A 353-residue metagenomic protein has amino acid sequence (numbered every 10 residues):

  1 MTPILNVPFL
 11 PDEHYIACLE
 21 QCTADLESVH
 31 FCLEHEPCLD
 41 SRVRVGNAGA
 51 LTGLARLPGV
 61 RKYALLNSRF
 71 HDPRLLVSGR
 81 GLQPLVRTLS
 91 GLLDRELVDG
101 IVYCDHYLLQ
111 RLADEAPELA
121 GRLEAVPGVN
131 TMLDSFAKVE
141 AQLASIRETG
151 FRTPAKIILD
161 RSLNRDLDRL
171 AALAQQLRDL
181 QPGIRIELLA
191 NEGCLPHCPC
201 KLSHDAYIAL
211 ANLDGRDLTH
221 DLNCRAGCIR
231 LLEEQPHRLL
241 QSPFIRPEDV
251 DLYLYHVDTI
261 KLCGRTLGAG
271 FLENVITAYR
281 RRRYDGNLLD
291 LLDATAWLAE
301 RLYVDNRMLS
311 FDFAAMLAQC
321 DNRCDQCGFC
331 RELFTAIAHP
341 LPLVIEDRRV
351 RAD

Functional and structural regions predicted by a protein language model:
M1-Q142, R152-D353: Active-site pocket-lining/capping segments in soluble small-molecule metabolic enzymes
